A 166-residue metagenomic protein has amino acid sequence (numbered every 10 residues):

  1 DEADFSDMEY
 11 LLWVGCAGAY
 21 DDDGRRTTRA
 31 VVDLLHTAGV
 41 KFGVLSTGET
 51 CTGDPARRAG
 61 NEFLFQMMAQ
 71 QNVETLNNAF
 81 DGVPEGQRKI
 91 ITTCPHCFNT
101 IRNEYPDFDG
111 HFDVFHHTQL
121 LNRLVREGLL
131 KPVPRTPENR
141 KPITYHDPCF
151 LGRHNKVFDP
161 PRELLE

Functional and structural regions predicted by a protein language model:
D1-E166: Iron-sulfur cluster-binding electron-transfer modules in prokaryotic oxidoreductases
